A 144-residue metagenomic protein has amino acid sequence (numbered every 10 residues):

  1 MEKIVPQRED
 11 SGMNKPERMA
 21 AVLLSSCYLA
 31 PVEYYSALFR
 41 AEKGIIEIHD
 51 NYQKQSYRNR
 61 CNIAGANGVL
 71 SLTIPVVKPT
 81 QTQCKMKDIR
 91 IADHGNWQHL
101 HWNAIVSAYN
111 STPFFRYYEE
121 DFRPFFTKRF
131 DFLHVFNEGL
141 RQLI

Functional and structural regions predicted by a protein language model:
E2-I48: Short, extreme N-terminal leader segments that mark the start of a protein/domain
K3-G12, F126-L143: Active-site cores that bind ATP or allylic diphosphates and position pyrophosphate for catalysis
Y28-L29, D50-K54, P79-Q81: Short, solvent-exposed loop/turn segments at secondary-structure junctions
V32, H99, E138-Q142: A structural signal for well-ordered alpha-helical segments within the folded catalytic domains of diverse enzymes
E33-S36, R58, V135: Generic recognition of short, well-ordered alpha-helical segments
F39, H49, V106, N110: Hydrophobic/aromatic-lined pockets within catalytic cores
G44, Y57-I63, L140-I144: Intrinsically disordered, low-complexity boundary segments flanking structured domains
S56-F130: A basic- and aromatic-enriched beta-loop-alpha substructure that forms the phosphate/nucleotide- and DNA/RNA-contacting
